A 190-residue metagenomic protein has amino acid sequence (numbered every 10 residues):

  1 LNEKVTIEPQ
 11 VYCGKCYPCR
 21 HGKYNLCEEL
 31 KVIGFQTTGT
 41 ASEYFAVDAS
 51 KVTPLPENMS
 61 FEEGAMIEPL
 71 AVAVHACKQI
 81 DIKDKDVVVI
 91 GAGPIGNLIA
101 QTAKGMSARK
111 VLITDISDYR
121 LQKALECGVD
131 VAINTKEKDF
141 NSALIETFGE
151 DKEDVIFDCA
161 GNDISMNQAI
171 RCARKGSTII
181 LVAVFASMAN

Functional and structural regions predicted by a protein language model:
V11-I90: NAD(P)H dinucleotide-binding glycine-rich loop of Rossmann-like/cofactor-binding domains, especially the beta1-alpha1
S60-E137: Mid-domain Rossmann-like dinucleotide-binding core that forms the NAD(H)/NADP(H) cofactor-binding site
I80-D81, F148, A160, C172-R174: A generic alpha-to-beta junction signature in SAM-dependent methyltransferases
V129, K152-E153: Local beta-strand N-terminus motif with an aromatic residue
K138-E150: Short amphipathic alpha-helix with an adjacent loop that forms part of the alpha/beta core around
D163-N190: Glycine-rich phosphate-binding loop and adjacent beta-alpha segment of Rossmann(oid) nucleotide-cofactor-binding
